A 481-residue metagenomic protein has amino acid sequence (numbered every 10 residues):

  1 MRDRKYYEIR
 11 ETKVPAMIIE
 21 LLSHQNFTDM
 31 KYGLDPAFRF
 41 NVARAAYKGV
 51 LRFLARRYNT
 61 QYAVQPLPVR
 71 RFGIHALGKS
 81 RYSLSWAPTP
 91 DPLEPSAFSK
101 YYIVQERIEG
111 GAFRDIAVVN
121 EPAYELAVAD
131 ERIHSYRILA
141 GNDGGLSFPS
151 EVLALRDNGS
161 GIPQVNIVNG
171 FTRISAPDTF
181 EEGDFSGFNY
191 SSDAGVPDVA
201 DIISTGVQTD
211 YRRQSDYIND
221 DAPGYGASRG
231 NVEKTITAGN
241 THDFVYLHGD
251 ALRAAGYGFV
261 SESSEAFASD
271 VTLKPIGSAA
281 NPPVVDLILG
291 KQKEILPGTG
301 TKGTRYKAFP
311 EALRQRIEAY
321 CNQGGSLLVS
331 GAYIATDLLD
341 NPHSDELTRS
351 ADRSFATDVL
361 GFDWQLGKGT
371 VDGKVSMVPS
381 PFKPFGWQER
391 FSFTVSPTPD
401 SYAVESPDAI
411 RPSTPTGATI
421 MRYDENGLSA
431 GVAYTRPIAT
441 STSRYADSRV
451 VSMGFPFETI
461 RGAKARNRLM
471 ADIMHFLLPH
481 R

Functional and structural regions predicted by a protein language model:
M1-T60, G454: Active-site-adjacent mobile loop/cap segments within catalytic or ligand-binding domains
K5-R10, P407-I410, L428-A446: Short, surface-exposed beta-strand/loop micro-motifs that present aromatic residues
F53-S96, G144-P163: Pro/Thr/Ser/Gly-rich low-complexity, intrinsically disordered linker/stalk tracts
R114-E121: Short beta-strand segments within Ig-like beta-sandwich modules, predominantly Fibronectin type-III
E125-L146: Beta-strand-rich modules
V152-P283, F457, A471, H475-R481: Aromatic-Pro/Gly-enriched surface loop or interdomain linker that acts as a lid/target-recognition segment
S160-F171, D178-Y190, I276-S344, R444 (+2 more regions): Short alpha-beta junction capping motif
Q292-S406, P415-G417: A glycine-rich, often tryptophan-bearing local segment used as a flexible ligand/cofactor-contacting loop or short
